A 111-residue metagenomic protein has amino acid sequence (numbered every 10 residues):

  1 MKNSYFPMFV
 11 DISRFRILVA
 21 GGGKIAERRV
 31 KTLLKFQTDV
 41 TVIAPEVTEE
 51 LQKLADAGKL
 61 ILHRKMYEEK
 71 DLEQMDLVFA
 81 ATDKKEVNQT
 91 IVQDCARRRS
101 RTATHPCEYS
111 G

Functional and structural regions predicted by a protein language model:
M1-A55: Hydrophobic, well-ordered beta-alpha structural blocks that scaffold small-molecule cofactor pockets
R14, E73-M75: Alpha-helix C-terminal capping/helix-to-coil transition sites in glycosyltransferase folds
D39, K59-I61, R101: Conserved beta-strand segments of alpha/beta enzyme cores
A44, L62-M66, T104-P106: Short loop/edge segments at beta-strand edges and connector loops that shape dinucleotide/nucleotide cofactor-binding
D56-K70: Glycine-rich, highly charged phosphate/nucleotide-binding loops
M66, T82-D83: Short glycine-/small-residue-rich Rossmann-like dinucleotide-binding loops
L77-T82, N88-G111: ADP-ribose/adenylate-binding Rossmann-like module
